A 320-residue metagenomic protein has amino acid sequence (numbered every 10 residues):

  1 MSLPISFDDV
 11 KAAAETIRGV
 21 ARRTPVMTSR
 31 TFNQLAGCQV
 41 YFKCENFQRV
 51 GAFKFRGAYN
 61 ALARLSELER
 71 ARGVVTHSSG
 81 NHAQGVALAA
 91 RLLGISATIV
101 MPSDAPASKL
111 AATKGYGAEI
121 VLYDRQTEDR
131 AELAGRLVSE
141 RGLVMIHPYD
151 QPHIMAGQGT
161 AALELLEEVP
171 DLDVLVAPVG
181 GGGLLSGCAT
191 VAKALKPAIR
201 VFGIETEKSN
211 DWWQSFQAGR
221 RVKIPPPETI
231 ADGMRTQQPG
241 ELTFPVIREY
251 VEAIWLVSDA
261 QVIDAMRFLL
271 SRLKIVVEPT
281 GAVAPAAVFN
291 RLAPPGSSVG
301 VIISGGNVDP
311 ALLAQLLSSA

Functional and structural regions predicted by a protein language model:
M1-A320: PLP-dependent amino-acid enzyme catalytic core
